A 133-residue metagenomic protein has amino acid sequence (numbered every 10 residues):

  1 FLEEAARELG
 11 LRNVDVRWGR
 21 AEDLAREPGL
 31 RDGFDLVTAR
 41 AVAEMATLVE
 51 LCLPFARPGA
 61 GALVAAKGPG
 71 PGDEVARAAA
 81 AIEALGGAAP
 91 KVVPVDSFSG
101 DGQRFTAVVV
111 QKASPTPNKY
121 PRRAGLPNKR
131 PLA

Functional and structural regions predicted by a protein language model:
F1-A133: S-adenosylmethionine
